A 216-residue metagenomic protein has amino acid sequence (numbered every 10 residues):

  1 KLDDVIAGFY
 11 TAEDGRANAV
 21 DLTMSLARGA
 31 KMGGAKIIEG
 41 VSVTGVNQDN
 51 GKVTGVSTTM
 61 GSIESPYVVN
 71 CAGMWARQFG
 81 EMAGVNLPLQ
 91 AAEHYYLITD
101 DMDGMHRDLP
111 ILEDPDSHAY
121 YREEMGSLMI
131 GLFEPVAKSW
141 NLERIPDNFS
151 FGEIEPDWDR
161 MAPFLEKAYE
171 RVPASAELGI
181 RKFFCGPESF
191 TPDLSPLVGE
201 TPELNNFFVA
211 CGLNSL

Functional and structural regions predicted by a protein language model:
K1-V5, N47-T54, I63, F190-L194 (+1 more regions): A short, glycine/Asx- and small/polar-enriched loop/turn that sits immediately N-terminal to a beta-strand
I6-A7, T44, T54, P66 (+2 more regions): A short, local hydrophobic-aromatic micro-motif
F9-Y67, C71, W75: Helical element adjacent to the flavin cofactor pocket in flavoenzyme catalytic cores
G33-K36, D108-D114, P187-S189: Short, solvent-exposed secondary-structure boundary motifs
I37-E39, N70, I130, I180-R181 (+1 more regions): General beta-strand structural signal in soluble alpha/beta enzymes
V46-D157, P163-A176: Flavin-dependent oxidoreductases
D116, E155-L216: C-terminal catalytic lobe of FAD-dependent flavoproteins
